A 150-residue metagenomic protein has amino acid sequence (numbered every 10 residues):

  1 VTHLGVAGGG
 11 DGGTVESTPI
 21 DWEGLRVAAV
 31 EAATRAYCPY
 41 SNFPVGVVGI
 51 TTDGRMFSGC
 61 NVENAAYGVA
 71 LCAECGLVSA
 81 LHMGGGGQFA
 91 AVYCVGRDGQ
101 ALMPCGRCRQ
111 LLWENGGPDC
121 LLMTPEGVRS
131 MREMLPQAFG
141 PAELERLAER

Functional and structural regions predicted by a protein language model:
H3-G5, G13-R35, G84-R150: C-terminal binding/interaction regions
T18, C38, N64-Y67: Short, surface-exposed loop/turn motifs that are enriched in glycine and acidic residues and include a nearby proline
A28-E31, A73-L81: Short, well-ordered amphipathic alpha-helical segments that serve as non-catalytic structural scaffolds within diverse
R35-S41: Extended beta-strand/beta-hairpin segments
N42-T51: Short beta-strand scaffold segments in enzyme catalytic cores
R55-M56: Hydrophobic "anchor" residues
N61-C75: Compact, glycine-rich, soluble single-domain proteins
